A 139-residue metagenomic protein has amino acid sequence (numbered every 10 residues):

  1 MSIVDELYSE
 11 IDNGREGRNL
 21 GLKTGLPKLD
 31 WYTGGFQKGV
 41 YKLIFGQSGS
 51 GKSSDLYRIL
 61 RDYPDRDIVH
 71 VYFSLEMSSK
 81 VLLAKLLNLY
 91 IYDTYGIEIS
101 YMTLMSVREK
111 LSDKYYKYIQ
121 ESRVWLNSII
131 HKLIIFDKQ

Functional and structural regions predicted by a protein language model:
M1-T94: The Walker A/P-loop phosphate-binding site
W31, V69-Q139: Cytosolic-facing regulatory segments adjacent to core modules
